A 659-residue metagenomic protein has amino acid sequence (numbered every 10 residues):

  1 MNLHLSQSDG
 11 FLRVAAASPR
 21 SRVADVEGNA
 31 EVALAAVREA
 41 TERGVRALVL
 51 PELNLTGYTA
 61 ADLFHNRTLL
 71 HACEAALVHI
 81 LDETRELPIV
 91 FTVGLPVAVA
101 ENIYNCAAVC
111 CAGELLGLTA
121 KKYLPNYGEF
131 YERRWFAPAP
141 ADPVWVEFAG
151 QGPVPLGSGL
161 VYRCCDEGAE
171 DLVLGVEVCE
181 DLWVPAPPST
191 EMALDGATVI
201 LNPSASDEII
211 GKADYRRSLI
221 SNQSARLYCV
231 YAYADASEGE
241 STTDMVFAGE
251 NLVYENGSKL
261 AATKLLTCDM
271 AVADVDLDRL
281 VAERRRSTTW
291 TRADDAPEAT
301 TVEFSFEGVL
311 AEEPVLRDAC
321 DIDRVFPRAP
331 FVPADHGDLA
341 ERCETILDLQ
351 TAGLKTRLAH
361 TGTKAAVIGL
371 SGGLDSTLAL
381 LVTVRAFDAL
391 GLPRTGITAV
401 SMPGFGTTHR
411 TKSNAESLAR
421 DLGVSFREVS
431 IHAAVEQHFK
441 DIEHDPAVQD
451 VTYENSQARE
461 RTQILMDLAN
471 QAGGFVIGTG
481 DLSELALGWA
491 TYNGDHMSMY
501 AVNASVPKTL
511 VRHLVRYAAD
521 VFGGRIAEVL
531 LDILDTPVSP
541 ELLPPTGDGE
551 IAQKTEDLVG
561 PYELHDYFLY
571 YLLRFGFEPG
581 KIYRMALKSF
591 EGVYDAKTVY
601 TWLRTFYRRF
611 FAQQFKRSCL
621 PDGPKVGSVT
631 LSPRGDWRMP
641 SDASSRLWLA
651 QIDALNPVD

Functional and structural regions predicted by a protein language model:
M1-V367, R385-R394, F426: Enzyme catalytic cores with a strong preference for nitrogen-chemistry domains
N29, E170-L172, Y228-C229, E238-S241 (+5 more regions): ATP/NTP-dependent adenylation/nucleotidyl-transfer catalytic domains that generate, transfer, or process NMP-activated
